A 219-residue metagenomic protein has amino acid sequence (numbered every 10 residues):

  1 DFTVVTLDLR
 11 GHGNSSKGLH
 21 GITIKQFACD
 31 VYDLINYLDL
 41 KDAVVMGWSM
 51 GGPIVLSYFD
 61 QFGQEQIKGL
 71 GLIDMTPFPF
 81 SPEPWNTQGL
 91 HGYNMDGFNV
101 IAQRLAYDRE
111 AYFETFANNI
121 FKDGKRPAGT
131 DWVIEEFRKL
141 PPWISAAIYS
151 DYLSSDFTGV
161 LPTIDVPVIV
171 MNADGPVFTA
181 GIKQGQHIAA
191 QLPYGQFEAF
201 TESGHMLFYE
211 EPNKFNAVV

Functional and structural regions predicted by a protein language model:
V5-M50, F59-Q66, A217: Active-site loop/oxyanion-hole signature of alpha/beta-hydrolase fold enzymes
L9-G13, G52, P77, G204-L207: Alpha/beta-hydrolase active-site loop signature
S15-G21, S81-P84, G181-I182: Conserved catalytic-core motifs of eukaryotic protein kinase domains, centered on the activation segment
V44-D60, E65, G69, F78-P79 (+4 more regions): A structural preference for long, well-packed, hydrophobic secondary-structure segments
P53-Y107: Flexible "cap/lid" loop of the alpha/beta hydrolase fold
S81-G92, A102-P162: Conserved alpha/beta-hydrolase catalytic His-Asp/Glu region
T163-S203, K214: Conserved loop-alpha-helix segment in the C-terminal half of the alpha/beta-hydrolase fold that carries the catalytic
Y209-V219: Post-His helix in hydrolase/transferase enzymes
